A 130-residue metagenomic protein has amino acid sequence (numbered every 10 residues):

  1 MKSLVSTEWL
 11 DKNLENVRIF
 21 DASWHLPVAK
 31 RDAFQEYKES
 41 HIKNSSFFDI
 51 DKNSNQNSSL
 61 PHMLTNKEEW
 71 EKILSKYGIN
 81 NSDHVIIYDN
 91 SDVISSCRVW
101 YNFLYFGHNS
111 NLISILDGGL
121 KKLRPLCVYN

Functional and structural regions predicted by a protein language model:
K2-Y77, S82: Positively charged, proline/Ser/Thr-rich regional signature most characteristic of the Rhodanese/CDC25-like
P61-N130: Thiolate-centered catalytic microenvironments shared by cysteine-dependent enzyme domains
